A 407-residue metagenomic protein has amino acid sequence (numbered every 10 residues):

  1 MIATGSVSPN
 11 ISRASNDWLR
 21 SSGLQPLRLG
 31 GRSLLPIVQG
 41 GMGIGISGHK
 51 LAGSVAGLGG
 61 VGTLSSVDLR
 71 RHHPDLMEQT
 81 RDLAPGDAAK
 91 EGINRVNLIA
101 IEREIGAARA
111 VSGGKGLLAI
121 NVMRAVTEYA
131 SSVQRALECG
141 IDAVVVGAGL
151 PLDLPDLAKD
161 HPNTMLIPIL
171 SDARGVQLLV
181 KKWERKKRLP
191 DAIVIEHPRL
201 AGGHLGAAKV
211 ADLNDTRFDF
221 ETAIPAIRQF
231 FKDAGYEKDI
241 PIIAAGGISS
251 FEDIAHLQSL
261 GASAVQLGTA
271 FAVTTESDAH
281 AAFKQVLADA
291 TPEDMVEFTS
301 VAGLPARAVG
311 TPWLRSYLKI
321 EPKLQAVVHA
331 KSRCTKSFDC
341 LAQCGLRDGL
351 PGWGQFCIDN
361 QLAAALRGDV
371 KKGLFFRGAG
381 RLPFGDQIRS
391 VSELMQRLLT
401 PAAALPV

Functional and structural regions predicted by a protein language model:
I2-E237: Active-site entrance/lid segments in N-terminal catalytic domains of soluble metabolic enzymes
V38, L200-F220, I224-I243, S249-V407: Conserved active-site-proximal phosphate/metal-binding subdomains
I46, I248-S249: Residue-level detector of alpha-helix initiation sites
